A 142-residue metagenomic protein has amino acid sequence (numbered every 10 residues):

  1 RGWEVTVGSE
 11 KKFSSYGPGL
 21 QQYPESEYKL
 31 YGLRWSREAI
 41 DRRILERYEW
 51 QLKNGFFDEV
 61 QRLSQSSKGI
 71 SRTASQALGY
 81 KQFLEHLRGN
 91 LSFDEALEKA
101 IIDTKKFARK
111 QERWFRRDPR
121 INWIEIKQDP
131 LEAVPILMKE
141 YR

Functional and structural regions predicted by a protein language model:
R1-R142: Phosphate/pyrophosphate-binding catalytic cores of soluble transferases and nucleic-acid-acting enzymes
